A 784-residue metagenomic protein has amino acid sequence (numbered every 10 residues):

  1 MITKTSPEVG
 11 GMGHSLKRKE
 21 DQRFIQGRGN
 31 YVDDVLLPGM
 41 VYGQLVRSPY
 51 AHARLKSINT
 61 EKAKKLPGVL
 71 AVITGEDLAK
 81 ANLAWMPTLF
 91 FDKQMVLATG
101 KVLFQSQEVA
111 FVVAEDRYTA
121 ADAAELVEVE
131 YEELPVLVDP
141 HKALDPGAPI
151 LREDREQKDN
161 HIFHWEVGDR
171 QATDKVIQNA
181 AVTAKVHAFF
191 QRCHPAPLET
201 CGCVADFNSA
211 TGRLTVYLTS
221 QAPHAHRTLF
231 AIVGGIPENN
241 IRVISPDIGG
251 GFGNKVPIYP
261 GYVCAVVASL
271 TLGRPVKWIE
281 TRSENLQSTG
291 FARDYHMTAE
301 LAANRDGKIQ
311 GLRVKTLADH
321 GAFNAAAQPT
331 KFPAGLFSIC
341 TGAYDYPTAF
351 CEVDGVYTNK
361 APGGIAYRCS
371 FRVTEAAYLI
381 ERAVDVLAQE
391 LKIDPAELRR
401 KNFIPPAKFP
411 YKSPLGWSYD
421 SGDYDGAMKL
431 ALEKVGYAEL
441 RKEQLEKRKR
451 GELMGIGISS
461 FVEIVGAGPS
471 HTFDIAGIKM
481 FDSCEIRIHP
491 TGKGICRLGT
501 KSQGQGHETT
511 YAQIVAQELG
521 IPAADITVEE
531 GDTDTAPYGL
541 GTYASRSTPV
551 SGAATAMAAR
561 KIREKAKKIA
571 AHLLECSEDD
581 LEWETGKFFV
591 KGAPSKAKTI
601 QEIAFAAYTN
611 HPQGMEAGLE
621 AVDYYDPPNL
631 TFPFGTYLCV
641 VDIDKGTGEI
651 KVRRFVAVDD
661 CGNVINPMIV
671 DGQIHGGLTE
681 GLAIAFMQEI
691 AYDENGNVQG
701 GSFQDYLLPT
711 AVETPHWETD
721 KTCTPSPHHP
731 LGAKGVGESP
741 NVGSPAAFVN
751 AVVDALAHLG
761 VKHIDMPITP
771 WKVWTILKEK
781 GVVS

Functional and structural regions predicted by a protein language model:
M1-K158, T183-V186, G261, G468: Flexible, low-hydrophobicity surface segments
H14, E20-R23, T88, D159-C203 (+4 more regions): Glycine-rich loop/linker segments at domain edges
Q22-R23, E125-E132, V138, Q221-P223 (+7 more regions): Extended active-site and interfacial segments that coordinate phosphate-rich ligands in large catalytic machineries
G75-E76, G235-N240, L270-V276, K331-V465 (+2 more regions): C-terminal catalytic domains of large/alpha subunits in multi-subunit enzymes
L83-P87, A123-L126, A196, L218 (+13 more regions): Short acidic, glycine/serine/threonine-rich loops at helix termini
E115, R274-H320, A553-E582: Phosphate/diphosphate-binding loops
P149-G234, F403-K493, Q699-E713, E718-D720: Helix-loop-helix junctions that connect adjacent transmembrane helices in secondary transporters/permeases, recognized
G251-G273, K277-I279, H507-V515: Thiamine diphosphate
